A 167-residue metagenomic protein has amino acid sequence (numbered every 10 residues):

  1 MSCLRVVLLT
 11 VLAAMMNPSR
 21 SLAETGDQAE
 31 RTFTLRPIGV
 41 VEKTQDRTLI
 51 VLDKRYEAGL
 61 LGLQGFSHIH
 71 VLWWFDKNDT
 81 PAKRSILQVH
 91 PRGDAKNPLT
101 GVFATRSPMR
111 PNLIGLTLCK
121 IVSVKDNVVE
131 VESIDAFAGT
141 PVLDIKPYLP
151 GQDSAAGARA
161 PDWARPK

Functional and structural regions predicted by a protein language model:
M1-L8: Bacterial N-terminal signal peptides that target proteins for export
M15-R20: C-terminal segment of classical bacterial N-terminal signal peptides
S21-L116, S123-K167: Cys-His-centered catalytic/binding microenvironment captured across papain-like cysteine peptidases and homologous
